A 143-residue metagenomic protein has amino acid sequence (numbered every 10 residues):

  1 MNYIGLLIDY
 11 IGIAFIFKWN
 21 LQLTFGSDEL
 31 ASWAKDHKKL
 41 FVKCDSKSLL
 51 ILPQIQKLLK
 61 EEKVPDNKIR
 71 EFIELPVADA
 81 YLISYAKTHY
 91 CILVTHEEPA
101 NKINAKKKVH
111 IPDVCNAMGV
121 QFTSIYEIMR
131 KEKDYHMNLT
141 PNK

Functional and structural regions predicted by a protein language model:
M1-H89, P99-N101: Active-site-proximal, substrate-binding regions of enzyme catalytic domains and RNA-binding/basic surfaces
T95-E97: A short beta-strand-to-loop transition that corresponds to the Sensor-1 phosphate-sensing loop of AAA+ P-loop ATPases
P99-K143: Acidic, PIN/NYN-like endoribonuclease modules and their adjacent C-terminal/linker elements
